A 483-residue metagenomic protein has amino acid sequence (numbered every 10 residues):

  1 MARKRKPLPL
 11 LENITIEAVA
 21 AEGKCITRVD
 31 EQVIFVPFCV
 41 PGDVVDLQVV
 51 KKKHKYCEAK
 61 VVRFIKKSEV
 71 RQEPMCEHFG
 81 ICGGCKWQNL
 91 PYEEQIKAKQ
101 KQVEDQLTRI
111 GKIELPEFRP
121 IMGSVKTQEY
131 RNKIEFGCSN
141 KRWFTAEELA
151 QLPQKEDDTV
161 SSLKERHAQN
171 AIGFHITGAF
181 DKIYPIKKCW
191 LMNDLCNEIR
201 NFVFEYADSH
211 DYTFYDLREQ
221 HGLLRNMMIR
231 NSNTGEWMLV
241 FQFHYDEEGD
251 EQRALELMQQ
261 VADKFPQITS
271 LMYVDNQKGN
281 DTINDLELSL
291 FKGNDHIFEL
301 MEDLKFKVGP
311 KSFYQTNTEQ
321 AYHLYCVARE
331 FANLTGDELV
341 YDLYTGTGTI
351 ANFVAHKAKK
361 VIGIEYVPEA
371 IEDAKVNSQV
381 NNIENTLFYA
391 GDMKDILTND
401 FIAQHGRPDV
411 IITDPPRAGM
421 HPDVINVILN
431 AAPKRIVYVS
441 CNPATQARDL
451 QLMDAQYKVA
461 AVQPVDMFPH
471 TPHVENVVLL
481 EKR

Functional and structural regions predicted by a protein language model:
M1-H78, L387, K394-D395: Terminal RNA-binding accessory module
A2-N13, A18-C25, E248-R483: Rossmann-like S-adenosyl-L-methionine
C25-D30, G173-I176, V240-Q242, A374: Short, acidic/hydrophobic/Gly-rich beta-strand patch recurrent on exposed beta strands that often constitutes part
D46-Q48, E135, Y341: Hydrophobic beta-strand signal
V62-P74, G80-T213, E247: Extended interfacial segments that mediate partner engagement and assembly in macromolecular machines
R119-K126, L217, L224-N226, P464-M467: Short, solvent-exposed loop/turn elements at beta->coil junctions and helix N-caps that rim active or binding pockets
I229, G235-H244, K305-G309: Short, aliphatic-rich beta-strand segments
